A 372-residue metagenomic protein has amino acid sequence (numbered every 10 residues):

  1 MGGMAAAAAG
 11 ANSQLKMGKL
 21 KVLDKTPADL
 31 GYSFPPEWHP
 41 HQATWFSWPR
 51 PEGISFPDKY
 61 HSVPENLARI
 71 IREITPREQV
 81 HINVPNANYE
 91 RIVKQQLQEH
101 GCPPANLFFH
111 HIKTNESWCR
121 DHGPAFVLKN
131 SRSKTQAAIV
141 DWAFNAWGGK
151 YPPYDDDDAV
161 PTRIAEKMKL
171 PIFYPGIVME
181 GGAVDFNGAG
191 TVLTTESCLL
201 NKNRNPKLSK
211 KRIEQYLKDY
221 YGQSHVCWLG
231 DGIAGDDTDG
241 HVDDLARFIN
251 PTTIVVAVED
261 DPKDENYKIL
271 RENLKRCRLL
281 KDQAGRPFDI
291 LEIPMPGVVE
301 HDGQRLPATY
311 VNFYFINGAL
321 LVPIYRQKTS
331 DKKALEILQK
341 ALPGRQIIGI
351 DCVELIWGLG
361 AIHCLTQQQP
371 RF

Functional and structural regions predicted by a protein language model:
M1-K16: N-terminal export signals
L15-F372: The feature marks the mature, well-folded catalytic cores of soluble enzymes
